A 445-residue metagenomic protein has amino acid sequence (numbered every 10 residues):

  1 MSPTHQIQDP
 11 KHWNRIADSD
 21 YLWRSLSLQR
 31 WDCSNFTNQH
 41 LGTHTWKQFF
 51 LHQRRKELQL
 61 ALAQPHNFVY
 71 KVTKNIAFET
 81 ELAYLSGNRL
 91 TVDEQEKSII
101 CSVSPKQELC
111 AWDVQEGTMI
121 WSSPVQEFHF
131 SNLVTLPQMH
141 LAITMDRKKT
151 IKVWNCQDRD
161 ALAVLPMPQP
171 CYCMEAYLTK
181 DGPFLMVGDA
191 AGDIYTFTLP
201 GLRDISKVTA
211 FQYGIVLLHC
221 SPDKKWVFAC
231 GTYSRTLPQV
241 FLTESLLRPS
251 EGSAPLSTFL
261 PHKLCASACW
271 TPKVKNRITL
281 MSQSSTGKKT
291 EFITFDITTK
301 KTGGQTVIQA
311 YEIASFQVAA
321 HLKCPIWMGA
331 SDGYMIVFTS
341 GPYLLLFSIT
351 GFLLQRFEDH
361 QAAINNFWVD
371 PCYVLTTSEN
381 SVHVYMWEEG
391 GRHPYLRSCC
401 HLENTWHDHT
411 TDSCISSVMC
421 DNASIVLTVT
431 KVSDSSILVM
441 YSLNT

Functional and structural regions predicted by a protein language model:
S2-H5, E116-L136, I143, R147-K152 (+6 more regions): Internal alpha-helical scaffold/solenoid segments in large eukaryotic proteins
S2-W121, H140, K152, T294-S315 (+5 more regions): Intrinsically disordered, low-complexity acidic/Ser/Thr/Pro-rich linker and tail segments in large eukaryotic scaffolds
Q6, T91-D93, I99-S104, L141-D146 (+8 more regions): Conserved beta-strand element within WD40/beta-propeller blades
K11, K106-L109, K148-I151, A191-I194 (+9 more regions): Loop/turn residues immediately N-terminal
S34, E57-F78, T118-S131, R159-Y177 (+5 more regions): Inter-blade linker and blade-boundary elements of WD-repeat/beta-propeller domains
Y84-K97, L133-H140, M174-P183, F211-Y213 (+9 more regions): Loop/turn segments within WD40 beta-propeller blades
L109-D113, I151-C156, I194-T198, C230 (+5 more regions): WD40-repeat beta-propellers
V382-E389, P394, H409-T445: Blade-level signature of beta-propeller repeat domains, shared across WD40, Kelch, NHL, RCC1 and BNR/Asp-box propellers
